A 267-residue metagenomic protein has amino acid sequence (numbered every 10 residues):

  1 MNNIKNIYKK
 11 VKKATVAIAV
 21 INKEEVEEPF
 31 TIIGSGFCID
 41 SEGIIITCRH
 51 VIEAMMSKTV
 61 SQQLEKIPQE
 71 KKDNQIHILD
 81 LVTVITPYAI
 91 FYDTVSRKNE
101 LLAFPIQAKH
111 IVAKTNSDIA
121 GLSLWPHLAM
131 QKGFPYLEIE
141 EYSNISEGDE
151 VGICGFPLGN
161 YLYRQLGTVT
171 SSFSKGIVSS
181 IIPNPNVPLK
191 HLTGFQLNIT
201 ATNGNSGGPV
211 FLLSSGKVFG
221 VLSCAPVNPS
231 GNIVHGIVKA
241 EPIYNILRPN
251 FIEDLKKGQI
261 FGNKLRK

Functional and structural regions predicted by a protein language model:
N2-K10, S61-M130: Conserved catalytic-core segment of clan PA serine endopeptidases
N3, T59-I90, T193, V218-K267: C-terminal cap/linker of serine protease catalytic domains
N3-I4, L137-F195, T200-N205, L222-H235: Flexible, gly/ser-rich surface segments that form the specificity/activation loops bordering the active-site cleft
A14-H77, Y142: Catalytic histidine site
I18, G36, G43, T47 (+7 more regions): Terminal peptide-recognition signature
F30-I32, F91-P105, T168-G176: Short coil-to-beta-strand transition motifs
T31-I33, N203-S206: Short, small/polar residue-rich loop motifs at catalytic or cofactor-binding pockets
E42-M55, T94-E150, P157-Y163, D254-K256 (+1 more regions): Conserved active-site neighborhood of the chymotrypsin/trypsin-like protease fold
